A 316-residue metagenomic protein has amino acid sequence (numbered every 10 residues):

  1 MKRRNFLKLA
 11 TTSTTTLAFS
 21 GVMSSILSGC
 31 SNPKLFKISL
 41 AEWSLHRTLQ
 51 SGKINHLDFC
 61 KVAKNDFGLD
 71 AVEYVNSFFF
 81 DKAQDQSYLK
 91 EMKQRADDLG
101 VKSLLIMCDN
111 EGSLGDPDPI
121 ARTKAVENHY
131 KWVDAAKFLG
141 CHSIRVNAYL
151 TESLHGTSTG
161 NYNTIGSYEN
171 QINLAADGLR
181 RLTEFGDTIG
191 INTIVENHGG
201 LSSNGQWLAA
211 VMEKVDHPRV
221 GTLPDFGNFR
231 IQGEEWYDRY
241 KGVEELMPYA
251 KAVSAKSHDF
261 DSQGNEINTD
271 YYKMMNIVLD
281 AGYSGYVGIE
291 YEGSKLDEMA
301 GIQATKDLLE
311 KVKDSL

Functional and structural regions predicted by a protein language model:
M1-N5, T16-P33: N-terminal twin-arginine translocation
A10-T14, A18-M23, K61, R95-C108 (+2 more regions): Active-site acidic/histidine proton-transfer and metal-coordination neighborhood in alpha/beta enzyme cores
P33-L35, C60-D66, Q84-L104, V133-G140 (+4 more regions): Acidic (Asp/Glu)-rich catalytic clusters
P33-N55: Boundary/entry segment of secreted carbohydrate-active catalytic domains
F36-E42, D70-Y74, S103-C108, I144-V146 (+4 more regions): Hydrophobic faces of well-ordered beta-strands that scaffold small-molecule active sites in alpha/beta enzyme cores
Q50-N65, K124-V133, E235-V243: Short, acidic/polar
A71-V72, N170-I172, A176-N276: Acidic/histidine-rich catalytic cores of soluble enzymes
E73-M92, T151-L154: Glycine-rich, proline-tolerant flexible connector loops at the mouths of alpha/beta enzymes
